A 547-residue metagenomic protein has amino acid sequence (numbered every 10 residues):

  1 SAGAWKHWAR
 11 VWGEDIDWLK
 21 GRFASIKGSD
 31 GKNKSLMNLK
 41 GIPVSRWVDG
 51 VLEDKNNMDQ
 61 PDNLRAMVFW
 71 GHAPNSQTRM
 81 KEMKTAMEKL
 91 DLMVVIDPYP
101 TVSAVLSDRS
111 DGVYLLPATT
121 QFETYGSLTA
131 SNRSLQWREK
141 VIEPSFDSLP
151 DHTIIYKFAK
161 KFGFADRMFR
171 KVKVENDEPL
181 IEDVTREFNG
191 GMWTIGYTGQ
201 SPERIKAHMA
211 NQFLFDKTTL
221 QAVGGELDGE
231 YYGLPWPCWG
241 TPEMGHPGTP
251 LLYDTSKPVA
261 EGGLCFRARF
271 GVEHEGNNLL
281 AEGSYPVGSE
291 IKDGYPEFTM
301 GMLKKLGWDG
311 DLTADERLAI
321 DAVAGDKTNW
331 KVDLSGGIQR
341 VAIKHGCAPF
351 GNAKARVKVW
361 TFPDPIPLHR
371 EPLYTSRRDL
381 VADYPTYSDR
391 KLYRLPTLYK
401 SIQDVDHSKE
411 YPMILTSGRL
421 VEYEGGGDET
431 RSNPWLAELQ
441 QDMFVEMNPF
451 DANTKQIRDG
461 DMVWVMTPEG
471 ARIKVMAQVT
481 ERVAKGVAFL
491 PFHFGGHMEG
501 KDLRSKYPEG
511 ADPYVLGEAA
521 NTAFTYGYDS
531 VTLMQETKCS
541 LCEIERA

Functional and structural regions predicted by a protein language model:
S1-G112, P117-Y125, K206-K455: Extended redox/cofactor-interaction regions of prokaryotic respiratory oxidoreductases
K6, A24-K27, E123, T129 (+6 more regions): Generic, ordered loop/turn and secondary-structure boundary motif
G13, D59, R79, G126 (+6 more regions): Glycine-centered secondary-structure boundary/capping sites
K55-M58, K81, T129, I142-L149: Alpha-helix capping and helix-loop boundary segments enriched in small/acidic/polar residues
D91-P100, V141-A159, W464-M466: Phosphate/diphosphate-binding loops
Y114, F122-P144, I155, A159 (+2 more regions): Glycine/threonine-rich phosphate-binding loop and adjacent beta-strand/alpha-helix elements that clamp
D151-H208, E290, G301-K354, K358-T375 (+6 more regions): Long, contiguous, secondary-structure-rich segments that constitute the structural scaffold of globular domains
